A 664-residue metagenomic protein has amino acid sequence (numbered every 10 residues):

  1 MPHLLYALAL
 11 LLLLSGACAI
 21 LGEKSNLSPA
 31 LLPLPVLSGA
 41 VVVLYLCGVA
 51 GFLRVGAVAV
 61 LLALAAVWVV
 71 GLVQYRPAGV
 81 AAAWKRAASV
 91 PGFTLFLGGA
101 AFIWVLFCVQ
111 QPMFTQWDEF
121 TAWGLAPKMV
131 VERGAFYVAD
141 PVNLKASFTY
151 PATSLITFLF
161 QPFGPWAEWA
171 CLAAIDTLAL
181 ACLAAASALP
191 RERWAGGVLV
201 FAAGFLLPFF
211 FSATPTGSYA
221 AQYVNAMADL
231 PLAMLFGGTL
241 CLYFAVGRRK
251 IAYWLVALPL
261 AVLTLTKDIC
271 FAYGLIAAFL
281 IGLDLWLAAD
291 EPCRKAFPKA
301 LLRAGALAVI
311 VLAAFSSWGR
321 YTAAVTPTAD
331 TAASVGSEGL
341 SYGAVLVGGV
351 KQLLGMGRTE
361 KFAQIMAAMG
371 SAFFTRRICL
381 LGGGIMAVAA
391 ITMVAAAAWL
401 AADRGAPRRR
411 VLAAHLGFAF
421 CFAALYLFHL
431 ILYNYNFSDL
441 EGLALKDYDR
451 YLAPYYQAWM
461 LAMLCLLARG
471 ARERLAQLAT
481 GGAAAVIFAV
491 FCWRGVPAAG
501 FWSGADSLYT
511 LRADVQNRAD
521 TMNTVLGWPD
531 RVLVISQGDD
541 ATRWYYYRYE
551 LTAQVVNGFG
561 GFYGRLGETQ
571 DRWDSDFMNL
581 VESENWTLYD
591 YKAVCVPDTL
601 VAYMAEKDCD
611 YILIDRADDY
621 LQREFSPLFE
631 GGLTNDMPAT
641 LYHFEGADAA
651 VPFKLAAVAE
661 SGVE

Functional and structural regions predicted by a protein language model:
M1-A87: Membrane-embedded, hydrophobic transmembrane alpha-helices
V43-G48, L240, A252-D268, A272-F279: Membrane-interface alpha helices of multi-pass inner-membrane proteins
F102-L199: Active-site lumenal/periplasmic loops and adjacent helix-entry segments of GT-C-fold, multi-pass membrane
Q111-F114, I156, L287, F297-A397: Membrane-lumen/periplasm interface segments of specific transmembrane helices in polyprenyl phosphate-linked
K128, A228-L235, A272-Y273, A423 (+1 more regions): Hydrophobic/aromatic-rich transmembrane helices and adjacent perimembrane loops
I251-L260, F297-V311, L467-A498: Signature aromatic-anchored transmembrane alpha helix within multi-pass, membrane-resident enzymes that catalyze glycan
T326, A485-Y546, E664: Membrane-embedded, lumen/periplasm-facing catalytic core of multi-pass transferases that use lipid-linked donors
M522-R572, I614-D618: Short periplasmic/luminal acceptor-recognition loop of GT-C membrane glycosyltransferases, typified by
